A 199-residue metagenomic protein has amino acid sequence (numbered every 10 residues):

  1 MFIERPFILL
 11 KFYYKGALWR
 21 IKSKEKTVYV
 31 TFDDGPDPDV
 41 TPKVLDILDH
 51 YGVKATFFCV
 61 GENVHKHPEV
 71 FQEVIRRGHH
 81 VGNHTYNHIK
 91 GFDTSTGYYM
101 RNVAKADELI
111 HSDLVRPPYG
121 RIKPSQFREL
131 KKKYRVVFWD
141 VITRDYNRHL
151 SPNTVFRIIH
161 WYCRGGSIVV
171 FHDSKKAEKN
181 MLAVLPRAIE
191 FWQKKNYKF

Functional and structural regions predicted by a protein language model:
M1-T31, P36-H50, K66-H67, R187-F199: N-terminal pre-catalytic segment of deacetylase/amide-hydrolase enzymes
M1-W19, F92-D93, G97, P124-R128 (+1 more regions): Alpha-helical membrane-targeting segments
Y29-F32, V40-K66, Q72-I75, H79-T85 (+2 more regions): Short, well-structured secondary-structure segments
G35-D39, F58-H67, I89-G97, R116-K123 (+2 more regions): Acidic-and-aromatic substrate-binding clefts and catalytic sites of carbohydrate-active enzymes
K43-V44, E69-E73, S125-E129, V184: A short acidic, amphipathic alpha-helical/loop segment
L45-K54, H79-H80, Y86-I89, T96-P124 (+3 more regions): CE4/NodB-like, metal-dependent polysaccharide N-deacetylase domain that modifies extracellular/periplasmic N-acetylated
E69-Q72, T96-V103, S151-R157, L182-P186: Charged helix-capping and loop-helix junction motifs
R121, F127-Y162, N196-F199: His/Asp/Glu-enriched short active-site or ligand-binding loop at hydrolase and phosphoryl-transfer sites
